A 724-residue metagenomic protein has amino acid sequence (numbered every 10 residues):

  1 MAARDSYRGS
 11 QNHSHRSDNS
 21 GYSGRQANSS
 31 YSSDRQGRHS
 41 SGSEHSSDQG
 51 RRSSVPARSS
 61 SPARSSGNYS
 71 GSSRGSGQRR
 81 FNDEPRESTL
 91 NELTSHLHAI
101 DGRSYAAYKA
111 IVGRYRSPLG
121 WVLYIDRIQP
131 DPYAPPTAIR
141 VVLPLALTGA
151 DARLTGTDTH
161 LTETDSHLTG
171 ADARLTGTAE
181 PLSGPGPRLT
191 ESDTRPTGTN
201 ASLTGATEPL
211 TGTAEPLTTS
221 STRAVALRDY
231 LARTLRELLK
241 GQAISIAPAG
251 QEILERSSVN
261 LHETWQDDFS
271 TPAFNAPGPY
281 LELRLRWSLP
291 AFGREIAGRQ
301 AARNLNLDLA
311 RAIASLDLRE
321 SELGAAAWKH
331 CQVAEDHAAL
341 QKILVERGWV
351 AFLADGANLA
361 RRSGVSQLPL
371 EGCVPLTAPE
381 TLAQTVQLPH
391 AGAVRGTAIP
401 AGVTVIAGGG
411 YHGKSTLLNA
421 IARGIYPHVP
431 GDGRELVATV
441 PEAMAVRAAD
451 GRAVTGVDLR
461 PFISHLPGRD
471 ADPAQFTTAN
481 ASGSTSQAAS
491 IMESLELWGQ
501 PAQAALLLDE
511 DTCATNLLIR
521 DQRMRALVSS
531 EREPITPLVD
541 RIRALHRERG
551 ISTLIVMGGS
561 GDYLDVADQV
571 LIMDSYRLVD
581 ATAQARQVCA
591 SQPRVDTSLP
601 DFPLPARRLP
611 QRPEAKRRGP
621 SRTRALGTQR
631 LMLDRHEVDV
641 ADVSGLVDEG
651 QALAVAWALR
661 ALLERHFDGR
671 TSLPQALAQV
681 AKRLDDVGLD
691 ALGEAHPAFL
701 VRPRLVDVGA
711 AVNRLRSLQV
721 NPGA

Functional and structural regions predicted by a protein language model:
A2-E163, G177, G205-A339, I343-G348 (+2 more regions): N-terminal accessory targeting/assembly segments
R362-A393: N-terminal pre-Walker A segment at the start of P-loop NTPase domains
R395-A422: Glycine-rich phosphate-binding P-loop
G424-I463: AAA+/P-loop NTPase substrate/partner-engagement loops
L466-T485, D521-P534: Flexible beta-alpha connector loops of hexameric P-loop NTPases
F476-C513: Phosphate-binding/switch loop-helix module in NTP-utilizing enzymes
W498-I542, H546-R547, V556-R586: Conserved P-loop NTPase nucleotide-binding/switch module
L545-G550, V556-A724: Conserved NTP phosphate-binding and transfer environment spanning the P-loop NTPase/kinase superfamily
